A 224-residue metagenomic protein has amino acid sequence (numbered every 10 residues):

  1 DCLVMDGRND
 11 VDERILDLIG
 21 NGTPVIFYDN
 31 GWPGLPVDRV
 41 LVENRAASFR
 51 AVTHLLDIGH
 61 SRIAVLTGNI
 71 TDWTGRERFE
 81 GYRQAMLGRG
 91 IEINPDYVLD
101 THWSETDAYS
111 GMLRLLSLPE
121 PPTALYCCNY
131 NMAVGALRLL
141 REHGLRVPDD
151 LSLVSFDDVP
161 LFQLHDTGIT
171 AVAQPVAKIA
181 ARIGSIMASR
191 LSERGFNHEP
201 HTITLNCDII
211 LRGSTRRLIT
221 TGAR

Functional and structural regions predicted by a protein language model:
D1-G7, A64-L66, V98, P119-N129 (+1 more regions): Periplasmic-binding protein-like
D1-T53, D57, L116-S117: Alpha-helical recognition/docking segments in bacterial nutrient-uptake and carbohydrate-utilization systems
D10, W32, I70, D158-P160: Short, glycine/serine-rich, charged loops/turns that create anion-binding and catalytic segments at active sites
E13-L18, G81, G135-L139: A short acidic, amphipathic alpha-helical/loop segment
I19-G20, L87, R141: Anion (oxyanion) recognition and catalysis
R39-R50, L66-L113, Y126-V134, F156-D158 (+2 more regions): Hinge/beta->alpha junction and helix N-cap segments in small-molecule ligand-binding domains
L113-A223: Flexible loop/turn connectors
